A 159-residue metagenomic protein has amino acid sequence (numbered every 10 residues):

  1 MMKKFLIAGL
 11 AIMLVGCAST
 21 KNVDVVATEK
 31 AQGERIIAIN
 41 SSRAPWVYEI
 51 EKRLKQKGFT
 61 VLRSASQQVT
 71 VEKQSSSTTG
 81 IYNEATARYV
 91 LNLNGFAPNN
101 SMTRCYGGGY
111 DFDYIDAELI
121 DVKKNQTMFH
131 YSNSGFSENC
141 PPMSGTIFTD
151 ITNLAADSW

Functional and structural regions predicted by a protein language model:
M1-S19: Sec-dependent bacterial lipoprotein signal peptides
G16-E72: A structural "domain/chain start" motif
A18-K30, R53, K123-W159: C-terminal/domain-edge helix-coil "capping" segments
N40-V47, G108-Y110, S137-G145: Solvent-exposed, acidic/flexible segments
K55-T60, G109-Y114, F136, T149-D150: Short, low-complexity, polar/charged sequence segments that are solvent-exposed and flexible
S64-S75, N153-W159: Short, highly charged low-complexity linear segments
Q67-H130, S134: Surface-exposed short loop/turn segments
